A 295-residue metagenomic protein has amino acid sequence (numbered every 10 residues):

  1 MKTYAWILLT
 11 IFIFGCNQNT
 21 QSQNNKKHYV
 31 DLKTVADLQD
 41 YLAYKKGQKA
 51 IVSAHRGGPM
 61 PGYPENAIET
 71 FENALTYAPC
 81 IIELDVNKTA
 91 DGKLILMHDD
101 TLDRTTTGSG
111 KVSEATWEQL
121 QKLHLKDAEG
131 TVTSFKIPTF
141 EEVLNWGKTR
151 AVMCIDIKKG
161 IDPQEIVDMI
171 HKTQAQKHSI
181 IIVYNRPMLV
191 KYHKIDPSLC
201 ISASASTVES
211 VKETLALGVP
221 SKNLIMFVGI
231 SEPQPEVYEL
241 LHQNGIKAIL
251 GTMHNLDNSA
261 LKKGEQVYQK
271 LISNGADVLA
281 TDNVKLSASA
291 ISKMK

Functional and structural regions predicted by a protein language model:
Y4-I13: Sec-dependent N-terminal signal peptides
C16-K295: Phosphate-group recognition and catalysis centered on beta-loop-alpha active-site segments
